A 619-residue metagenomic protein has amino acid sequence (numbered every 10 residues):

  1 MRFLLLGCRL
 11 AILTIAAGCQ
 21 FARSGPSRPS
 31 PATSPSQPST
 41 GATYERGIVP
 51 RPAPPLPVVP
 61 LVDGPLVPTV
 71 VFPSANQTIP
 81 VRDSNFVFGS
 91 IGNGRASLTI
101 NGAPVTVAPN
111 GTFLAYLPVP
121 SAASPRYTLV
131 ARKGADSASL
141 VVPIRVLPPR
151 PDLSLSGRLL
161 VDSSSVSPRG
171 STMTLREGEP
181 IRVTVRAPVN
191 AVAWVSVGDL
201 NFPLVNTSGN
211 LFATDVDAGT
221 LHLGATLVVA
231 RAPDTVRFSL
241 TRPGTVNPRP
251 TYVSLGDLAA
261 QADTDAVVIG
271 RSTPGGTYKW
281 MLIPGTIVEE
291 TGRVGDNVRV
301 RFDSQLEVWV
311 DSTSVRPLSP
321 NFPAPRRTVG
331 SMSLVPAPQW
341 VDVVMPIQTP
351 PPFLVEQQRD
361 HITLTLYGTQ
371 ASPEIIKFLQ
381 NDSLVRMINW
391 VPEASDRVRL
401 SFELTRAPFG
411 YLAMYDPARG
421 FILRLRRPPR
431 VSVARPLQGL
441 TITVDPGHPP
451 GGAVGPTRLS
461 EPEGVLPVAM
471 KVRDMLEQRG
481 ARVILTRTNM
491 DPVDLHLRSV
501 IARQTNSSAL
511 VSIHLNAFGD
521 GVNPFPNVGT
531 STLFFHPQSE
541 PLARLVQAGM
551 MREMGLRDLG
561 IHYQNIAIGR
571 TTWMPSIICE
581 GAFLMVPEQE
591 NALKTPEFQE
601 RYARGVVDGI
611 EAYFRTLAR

Functional and structural regions predicted by a protein language model:
G7-G18: Bacterial N-terminal signal peptides
Q20-V58, G64, T106, N110-T443 (+4 more regions): Short linear recognition/processing motifs and adjacent strand/loop elements at protein termini and domain edges
S84-F88, R182-T184: A short beta-strand segment in extracellular, disulfide-stabilized domains
S90-G94, A187-P188: Short glycine/proline-centered coil/turn motifs in the loop regions of extracellular beta-sandwich domains
S171-T172, P274, G452-E463, T486-P492 (+2 more regions): Second-shell loop/turn segments in exported
R424-A509, G519-V522, P526-V528, A618: Active-site histidine-acidic residue metal-binding/catalytic motifs, centered on HxH/HExxH-like signatures
P449-G451, N489-V493, L515-D520, P537-E540 (+3 more regions): Solvent-exposed loop/turn segments at secondary-structure junctions within structured extracellular/periplasmic domains
A509, G519, S531-F534, G560-R619: Active-site-adjacent mobile loop/cap segments within catalytic or ligand-binding domains
